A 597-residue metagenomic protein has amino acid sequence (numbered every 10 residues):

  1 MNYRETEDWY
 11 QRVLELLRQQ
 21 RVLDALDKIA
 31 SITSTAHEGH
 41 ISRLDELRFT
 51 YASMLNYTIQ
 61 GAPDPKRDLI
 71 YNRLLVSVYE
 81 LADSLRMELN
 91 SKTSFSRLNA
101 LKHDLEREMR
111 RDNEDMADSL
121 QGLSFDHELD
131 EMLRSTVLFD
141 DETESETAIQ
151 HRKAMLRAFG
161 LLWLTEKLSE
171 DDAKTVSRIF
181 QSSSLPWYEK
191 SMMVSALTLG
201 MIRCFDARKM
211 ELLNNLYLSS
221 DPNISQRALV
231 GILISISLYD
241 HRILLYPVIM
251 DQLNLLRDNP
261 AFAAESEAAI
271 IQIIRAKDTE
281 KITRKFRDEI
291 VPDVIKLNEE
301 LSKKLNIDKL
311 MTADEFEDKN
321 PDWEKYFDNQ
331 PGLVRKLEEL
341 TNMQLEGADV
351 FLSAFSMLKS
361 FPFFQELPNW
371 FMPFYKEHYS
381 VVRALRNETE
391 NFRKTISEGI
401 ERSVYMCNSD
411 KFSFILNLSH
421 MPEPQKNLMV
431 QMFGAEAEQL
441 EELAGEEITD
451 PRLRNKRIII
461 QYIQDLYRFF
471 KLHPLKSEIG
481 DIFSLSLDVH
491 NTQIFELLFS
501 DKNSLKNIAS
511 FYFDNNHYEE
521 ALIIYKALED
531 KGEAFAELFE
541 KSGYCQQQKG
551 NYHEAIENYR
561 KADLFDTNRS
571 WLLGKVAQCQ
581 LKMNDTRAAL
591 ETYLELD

Functional and structural regions predicted by a protein language model:
N2-D8, L14-L16, K102-L120, E142-I149 (+2 more regions): TPR-adjacent "capping" and linker segments in tetratricopeptide-repeat scaffold/adaptor proteins
N2-P65, R73, F262-E267, I271 (+2 more regions): Non-catalytic protein-protein interaction scaffold segments in large eukaryotic complex-forming proteins
R4-W9, A148-R157, L185-V194, D206-A207 (+7 more regions): Generic helix N-cap/helix-start motif at coil->alpha-helix transitions
A30, E211-N214, K526, R560 (+1 more regions): Alpha-solenoid helical repeat scaffolds
M372-D566: Alpha-solenoid helical-repeat scaffolds
